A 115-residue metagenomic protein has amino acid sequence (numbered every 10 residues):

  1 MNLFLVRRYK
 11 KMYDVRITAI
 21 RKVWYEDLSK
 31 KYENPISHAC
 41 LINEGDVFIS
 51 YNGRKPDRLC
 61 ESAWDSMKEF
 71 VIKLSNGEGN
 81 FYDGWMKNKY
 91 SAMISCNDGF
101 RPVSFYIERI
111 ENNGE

Functional and structural regions predicted by a protein language model:
M1-K11: Short, Lys/Arg-enriched N-terminal segments with co-localized hydrophobic residues within the first ~10-30 amino acids
Y9-D14, L41-E44, N112: A short, structured loop/turn motif at beta-sheet edges
Y13, I17-N34: Short, structured beta-strand/loop micro-motifs enriched in basic residues and often containing a Trp
D14-T18, V47-I49, S104-Y106: Ser/Thr- (and often Asn-) enriched beta-sheet segments in non-cytosolic proteins
K31-K55: Short, flexible N-terminal segments of the mature chain
K55-S66: Short, Lys/Arg- and Gly-enriched loop/turn segments at beta-strand edges
M67-E115: Short, compact, well-ordered microdomains
